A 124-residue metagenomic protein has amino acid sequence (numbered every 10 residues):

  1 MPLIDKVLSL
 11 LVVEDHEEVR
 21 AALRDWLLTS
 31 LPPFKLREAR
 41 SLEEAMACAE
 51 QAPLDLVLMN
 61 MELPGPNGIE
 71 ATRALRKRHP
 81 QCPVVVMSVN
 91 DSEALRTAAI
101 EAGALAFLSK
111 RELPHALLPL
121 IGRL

Functional and structural regions predicted by a protein language model:
M1-L11, E17-E18, R24, H115-L124: Non-catalytic signal-transmission and effector/linker regions of two-component phosphorelay proteins
E17-R37: Two-component/phosphorelay signaling modules centered on CheY-like receiver
E38-L56: Acidic, metal-coordinating helix/loop segments flanking the phosphotransfer/catalytic sites of two-component signaling
S41, N67-E70: Acidic catalytic/metal-coordinating carboxylates
N60, S88: Active-site residues of response regulator receiver
P64, S92: The feature encodes the CheY-like receiver
I69-P80: Short amphipathic alpha-helix used as the core "switch/output" element in two-component signaling
